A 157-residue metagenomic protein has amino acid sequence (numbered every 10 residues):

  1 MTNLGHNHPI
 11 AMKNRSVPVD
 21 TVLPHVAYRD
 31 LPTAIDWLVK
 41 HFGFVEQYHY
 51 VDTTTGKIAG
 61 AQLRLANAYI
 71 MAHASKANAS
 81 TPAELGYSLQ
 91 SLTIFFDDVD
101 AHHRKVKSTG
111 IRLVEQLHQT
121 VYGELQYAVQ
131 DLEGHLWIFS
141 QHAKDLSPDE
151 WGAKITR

Functional and structural regions predicted by a protein language model:
T2-H25, I35-D36, F42-D97, H103-Q130 (+1 more regions): Vicinal oxygen chelate
Y28-P32: Short acidic-aromatic low-complexity motifs
E133: C-terminal catalytic core of tyrosine-transesterase DNA break-rejoin enzymes
